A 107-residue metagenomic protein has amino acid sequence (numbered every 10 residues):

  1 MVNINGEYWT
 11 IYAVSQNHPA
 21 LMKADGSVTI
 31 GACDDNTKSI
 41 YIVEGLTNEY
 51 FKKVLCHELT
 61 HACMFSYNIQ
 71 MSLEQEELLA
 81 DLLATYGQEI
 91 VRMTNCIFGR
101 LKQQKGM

Functional and structural regions predicted by a protein language model:
M1-Y50, S66-M107: Metalloprotease/metallohydrolase-associated module, dominated by Zn2+-dependent proteases
K53-F65: Active-site recognition of the HExxH zinc-binding catalytic motif
